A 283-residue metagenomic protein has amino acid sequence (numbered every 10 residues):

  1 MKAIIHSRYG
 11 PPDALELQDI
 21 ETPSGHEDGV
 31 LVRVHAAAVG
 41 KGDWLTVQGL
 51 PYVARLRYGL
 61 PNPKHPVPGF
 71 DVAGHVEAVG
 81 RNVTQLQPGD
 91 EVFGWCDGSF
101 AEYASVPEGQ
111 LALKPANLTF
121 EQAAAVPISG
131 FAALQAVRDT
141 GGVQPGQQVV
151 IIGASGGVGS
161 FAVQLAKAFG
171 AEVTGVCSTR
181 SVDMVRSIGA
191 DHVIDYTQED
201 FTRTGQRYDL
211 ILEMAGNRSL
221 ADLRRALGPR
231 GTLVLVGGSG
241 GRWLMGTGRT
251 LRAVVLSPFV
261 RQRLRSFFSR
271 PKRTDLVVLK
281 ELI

Functional and structural regions predicted by a protein language model:
E21-A38, Y52-G98, M214: Glycine-rich beta-strand-centered segment in the early N-terminal region that forms part of a ligand/cofactor-binding
L45, Y58-A73, A78, E91-G153: NAD(P)H dinucleotide-binding glycine-rich loop of Rossmann-like/cofactor-binding domains, especially the beta1-alpha1
E91, Q148, E172, G231-T232 (+1 more regions): Short glycine-centered segments of the SAM/dcSAM-binding site in methyltransferase folds
F93, I194, I211-L212, V234: N-terminal Rossmann-like NAD(P) cofactor-binding module of classical short-chain dehydrogenase/reductase
A124-D195: Mid-domain Rossmann-like dinucleotide-binding core that forms the NAD(H)/NADP(H) cofactor-binding site
T202-L210: A short acidic, Gly/Pro-enriched loop at the edge of an enzyme's catalytic core that lines a small-molecule cofactor
M214, R218-I283: Glycine-rich phosphate-binding loop and adjacent beta-alpha segment of Rossmann(oid) nucleotide-cofactor-binding
